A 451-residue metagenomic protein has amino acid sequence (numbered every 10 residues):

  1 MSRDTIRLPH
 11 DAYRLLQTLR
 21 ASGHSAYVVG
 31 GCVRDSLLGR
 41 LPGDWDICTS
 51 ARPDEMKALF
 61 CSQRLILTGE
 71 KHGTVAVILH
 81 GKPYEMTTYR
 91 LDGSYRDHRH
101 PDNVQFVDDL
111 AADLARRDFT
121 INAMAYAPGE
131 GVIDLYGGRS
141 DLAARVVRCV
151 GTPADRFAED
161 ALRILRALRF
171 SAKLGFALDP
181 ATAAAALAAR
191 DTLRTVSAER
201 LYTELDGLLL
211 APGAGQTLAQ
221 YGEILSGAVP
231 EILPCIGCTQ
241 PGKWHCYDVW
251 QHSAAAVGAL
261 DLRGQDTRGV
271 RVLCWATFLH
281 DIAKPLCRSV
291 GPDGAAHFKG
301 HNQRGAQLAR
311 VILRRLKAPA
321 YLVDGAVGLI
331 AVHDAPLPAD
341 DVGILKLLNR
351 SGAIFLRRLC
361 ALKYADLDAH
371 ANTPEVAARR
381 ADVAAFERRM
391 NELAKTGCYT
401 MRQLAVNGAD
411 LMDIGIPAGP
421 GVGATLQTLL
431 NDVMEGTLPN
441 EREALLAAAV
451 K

Functional and structural regions predicted by a protein language model:
M1-K451: Catalytic cores of the polymerase beta-like nucleotidyltransferase superfamily and closely associated nucleotide
